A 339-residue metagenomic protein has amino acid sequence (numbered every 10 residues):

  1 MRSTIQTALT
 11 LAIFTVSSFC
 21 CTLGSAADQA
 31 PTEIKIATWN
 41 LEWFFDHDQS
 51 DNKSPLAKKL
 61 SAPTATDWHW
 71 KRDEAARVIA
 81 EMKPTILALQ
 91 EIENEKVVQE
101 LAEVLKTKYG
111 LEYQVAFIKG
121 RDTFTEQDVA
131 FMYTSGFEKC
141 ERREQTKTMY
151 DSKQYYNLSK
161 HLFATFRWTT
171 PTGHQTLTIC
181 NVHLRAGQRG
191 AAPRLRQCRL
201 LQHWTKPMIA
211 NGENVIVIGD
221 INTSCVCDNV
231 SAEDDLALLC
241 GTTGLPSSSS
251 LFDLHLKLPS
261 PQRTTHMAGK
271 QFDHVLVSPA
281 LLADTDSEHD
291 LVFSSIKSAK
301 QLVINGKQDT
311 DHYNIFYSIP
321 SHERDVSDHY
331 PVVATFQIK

Functional and structural regions predicted by a protein language model:
A8-F19: Bacterial N-terminal signal peptides
L23-K108, E112-E126, K307-T310, P320 (+1 more regions): N-terminal, active-site-proximal structural segment of metallo-dependent hydrolase catalytic domains
E33-W43, L60, R142-R143, T176-A186: Active-site-proximal beta-strand elements of phosphoester/diester hydrolases
E42, I92-E93, H183-R185, I221-S224: Catalytic metal-binding/acid-base residues of hydrolase active sites
W43-S50, Q188-R189, D284-D286: Short, solvent-exposed loop/turn elements at domain surfaces
S50, T169-L200: Metal-dependent phosphoester/phosphodiester hydrolase catalytic core
E93-K96, E100-T176: Structured beta-strand-rich core segments of catalytic domains in phosphoester-bond hydrolases
E95, Y156, H203, P207-V215 (+1 more regions): Metal-dependent phosphoester-hydrolase catalytic domains
